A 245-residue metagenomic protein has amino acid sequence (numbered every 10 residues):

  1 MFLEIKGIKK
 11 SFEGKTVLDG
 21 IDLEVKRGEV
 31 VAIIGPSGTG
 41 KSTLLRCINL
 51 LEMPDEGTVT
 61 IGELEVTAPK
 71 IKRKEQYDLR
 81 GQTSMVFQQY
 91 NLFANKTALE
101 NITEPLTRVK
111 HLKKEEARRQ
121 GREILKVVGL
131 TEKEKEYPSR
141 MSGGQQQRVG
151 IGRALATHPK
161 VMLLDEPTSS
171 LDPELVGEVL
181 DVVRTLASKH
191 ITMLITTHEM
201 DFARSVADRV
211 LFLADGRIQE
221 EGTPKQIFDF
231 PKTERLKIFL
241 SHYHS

Functional and structural regions predicted by a protein language model:
M1-F2, S245: Absolute protein N-terminus
F2-L3, K9-P224: ABC family nucleotide-binding domain
A214-D215, E221, K225-S245: C-terminal boundary and immediately downstream tail of ABC-type ATPase nucleotide-binding domains
